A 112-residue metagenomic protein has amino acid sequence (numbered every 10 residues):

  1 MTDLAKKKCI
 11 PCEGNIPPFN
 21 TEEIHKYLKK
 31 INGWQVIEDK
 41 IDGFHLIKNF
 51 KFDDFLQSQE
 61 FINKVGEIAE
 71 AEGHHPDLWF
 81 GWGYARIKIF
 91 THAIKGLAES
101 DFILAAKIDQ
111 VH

Functional and structural regions predicted by a protein language model:
M1-L56, E60-H112: Long, contiguous binding/interaction regions
